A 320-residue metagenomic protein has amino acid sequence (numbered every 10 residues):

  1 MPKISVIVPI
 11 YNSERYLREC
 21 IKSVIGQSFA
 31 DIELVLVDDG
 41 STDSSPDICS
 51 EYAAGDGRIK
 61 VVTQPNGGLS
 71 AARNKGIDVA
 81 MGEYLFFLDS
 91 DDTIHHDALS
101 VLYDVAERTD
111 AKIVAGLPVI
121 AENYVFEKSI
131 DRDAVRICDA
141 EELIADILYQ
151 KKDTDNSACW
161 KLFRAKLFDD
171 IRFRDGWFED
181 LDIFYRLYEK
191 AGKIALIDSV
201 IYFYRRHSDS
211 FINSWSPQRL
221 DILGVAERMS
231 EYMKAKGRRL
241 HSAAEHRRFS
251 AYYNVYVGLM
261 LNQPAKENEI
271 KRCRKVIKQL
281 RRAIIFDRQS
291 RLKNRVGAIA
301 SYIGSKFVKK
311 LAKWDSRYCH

Functional and structural regions predicted by a protein language model:
M1-I25: N-proximal low-complexity "stem/linker" segments adjacent to membrane-targeting elements
R18, I32, D43-E51, R58 (+2 more regions): Acidic helix N-cap motif at the loop->helix transition within catalytic regions of sugar-transfer enzymes
S23, A30, D38-I48, P65: A conserved acidic beta->alpha catalytic loop
Q64-A80, S90: Glycine-rich, basic loop-to-helix element that forms the pyrophosphate-binding segment of sugar-nucleotide handling
L85: Short aromatic/hydrophobic "clamp" motif used to bind/position activated sugar donors
S90-A195, R205, D209-W215: Donor-binding/catalytic cores of nucleotide-activated saccharide and glycerol-phosphate transferases/polymerases
I201-S208, N213-L240, S250, N254-G258 (+1 more regions): Catalytic core of nucleotide-sugar-dependent glycosyltransferases
L261-H320: Membrane-interface aromatic/basic loop that binds lipid-linked glycans or pyrophosphate carriers, typified by
